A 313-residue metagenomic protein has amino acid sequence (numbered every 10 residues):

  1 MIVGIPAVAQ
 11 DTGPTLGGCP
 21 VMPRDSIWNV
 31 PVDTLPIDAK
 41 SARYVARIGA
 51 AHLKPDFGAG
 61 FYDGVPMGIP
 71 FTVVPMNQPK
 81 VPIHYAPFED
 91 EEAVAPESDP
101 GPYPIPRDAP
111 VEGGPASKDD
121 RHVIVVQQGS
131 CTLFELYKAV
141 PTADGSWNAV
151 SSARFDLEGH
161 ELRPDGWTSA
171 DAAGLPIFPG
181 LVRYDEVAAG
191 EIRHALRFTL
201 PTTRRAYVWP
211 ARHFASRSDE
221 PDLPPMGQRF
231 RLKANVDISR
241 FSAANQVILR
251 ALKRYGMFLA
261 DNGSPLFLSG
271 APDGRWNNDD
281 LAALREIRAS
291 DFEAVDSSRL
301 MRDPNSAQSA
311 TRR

Functional and structural regions predicted by a protein language model:
Q10-R313: Short, surface-exposed polybasic-aromatic patches that bind anionic ligands, especially phosphate groups
